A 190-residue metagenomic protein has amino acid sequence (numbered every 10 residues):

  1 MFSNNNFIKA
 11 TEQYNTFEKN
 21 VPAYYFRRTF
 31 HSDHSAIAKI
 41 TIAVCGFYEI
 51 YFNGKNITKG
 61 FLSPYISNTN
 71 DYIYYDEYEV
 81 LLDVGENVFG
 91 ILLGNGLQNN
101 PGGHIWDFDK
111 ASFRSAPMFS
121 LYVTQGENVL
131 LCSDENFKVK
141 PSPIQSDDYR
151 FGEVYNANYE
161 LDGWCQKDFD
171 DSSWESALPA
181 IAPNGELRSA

Functional and structural regions predicted by a protein language model:
M1-T29, R188-A190: Non-catalytic, glycine-rich low-complexity segments
T11, I42, L178: Pocket-edge structural micro-motifs
N15-T16, V21, F26-E160: Accessory beta-strand-rich segments of carbohydrate-active enzymes
N158, D162, A177-A180: Extended, acidic-biased charged interface segments
C165: An acidic-aromatic substrate-binding cleft motif
L178-A190: Edge strands and adjacent loops of beta-rich recognition modules
